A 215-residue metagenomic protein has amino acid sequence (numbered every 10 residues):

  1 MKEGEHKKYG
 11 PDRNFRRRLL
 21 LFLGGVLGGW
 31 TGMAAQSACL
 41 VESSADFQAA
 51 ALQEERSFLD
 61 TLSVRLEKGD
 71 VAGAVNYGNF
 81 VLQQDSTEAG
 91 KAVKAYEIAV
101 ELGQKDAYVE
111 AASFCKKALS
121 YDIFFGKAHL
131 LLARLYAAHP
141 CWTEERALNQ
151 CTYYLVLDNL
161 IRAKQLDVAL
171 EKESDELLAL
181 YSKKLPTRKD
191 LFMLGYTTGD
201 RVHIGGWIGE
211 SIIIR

Functional and structural regions predicted by a protein language model:
M1-V41: Bacterial Sec-dependent N-terminal signal peptides
Q36-V41, A45, A49-D60, T87-A95 (+1 more regions): Generic helix N-cap/helix-start motif at coil->alpha-helix transitions
E88-K91, F125, L170-E171: Residue-level recognition of tetratricopeptide repeat
V100-D106, A133, A138-L148, A179 (+1 more regions): Short coil/turn linking the two alpha-helices of tandem helical-hairpin repeats
S120, L148-L170, A179: TPR/TPR-like (Sel1-like) alpha-helical repeat modules
Q165-R215: Terminal, low-structured helical/coil segments at or just beyond the last alpha-helical repeat
